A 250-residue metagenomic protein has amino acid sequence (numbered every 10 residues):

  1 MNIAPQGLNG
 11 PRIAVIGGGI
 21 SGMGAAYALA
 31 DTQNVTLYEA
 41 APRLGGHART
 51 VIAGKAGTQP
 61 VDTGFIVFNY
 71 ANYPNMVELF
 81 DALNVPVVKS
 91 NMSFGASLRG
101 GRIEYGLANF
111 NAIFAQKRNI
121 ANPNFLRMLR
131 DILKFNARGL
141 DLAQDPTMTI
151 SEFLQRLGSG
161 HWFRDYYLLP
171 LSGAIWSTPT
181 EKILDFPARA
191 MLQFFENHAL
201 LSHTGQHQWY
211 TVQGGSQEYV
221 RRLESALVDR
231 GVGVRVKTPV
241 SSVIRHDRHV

Functional and structural regions predicted by a protein language model:
M1-N9: A short, basic/flexible loop-to-alpha-helix module at the beginning of a structural domain
P11-L37: N-terminal Rossmann-like FAD-binding beta1-loop-alpha1 element of flavoenzymes
A30-G54: Glycine-rich FAD pyrophosphate-binding loop
T36, V88, G233-R235: General small-molecule cofactor/ligand-binding pocket signal
A53-D62: Short glycine/proline- and charge-enriched loop/turn segments that cap or connect secondary-structure elements
Q59, Y70-Q193: Mobile amphipathic helical/loop "lid" adjacent to a hydrophobic cofactor/ligand pocket
F65-N84, V220-R230: N-terminal Rossmann-like dinucleotide/flavin-binding domain of flavoprotein oxidoreductases that bind FAD/FMN
F194-H246: Helical element adjacent to the flavin cofactor pocket in flavoenzyme catalytic cores
